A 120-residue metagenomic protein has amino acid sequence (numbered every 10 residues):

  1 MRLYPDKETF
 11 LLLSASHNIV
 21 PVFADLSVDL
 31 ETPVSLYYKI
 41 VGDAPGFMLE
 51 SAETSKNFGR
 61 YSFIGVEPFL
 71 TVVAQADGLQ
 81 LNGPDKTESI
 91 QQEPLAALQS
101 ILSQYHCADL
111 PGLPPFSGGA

Functional and structural regions predicted by a protein language model:
M1-A120: Signature of the chorismate-utilizing enzyme
